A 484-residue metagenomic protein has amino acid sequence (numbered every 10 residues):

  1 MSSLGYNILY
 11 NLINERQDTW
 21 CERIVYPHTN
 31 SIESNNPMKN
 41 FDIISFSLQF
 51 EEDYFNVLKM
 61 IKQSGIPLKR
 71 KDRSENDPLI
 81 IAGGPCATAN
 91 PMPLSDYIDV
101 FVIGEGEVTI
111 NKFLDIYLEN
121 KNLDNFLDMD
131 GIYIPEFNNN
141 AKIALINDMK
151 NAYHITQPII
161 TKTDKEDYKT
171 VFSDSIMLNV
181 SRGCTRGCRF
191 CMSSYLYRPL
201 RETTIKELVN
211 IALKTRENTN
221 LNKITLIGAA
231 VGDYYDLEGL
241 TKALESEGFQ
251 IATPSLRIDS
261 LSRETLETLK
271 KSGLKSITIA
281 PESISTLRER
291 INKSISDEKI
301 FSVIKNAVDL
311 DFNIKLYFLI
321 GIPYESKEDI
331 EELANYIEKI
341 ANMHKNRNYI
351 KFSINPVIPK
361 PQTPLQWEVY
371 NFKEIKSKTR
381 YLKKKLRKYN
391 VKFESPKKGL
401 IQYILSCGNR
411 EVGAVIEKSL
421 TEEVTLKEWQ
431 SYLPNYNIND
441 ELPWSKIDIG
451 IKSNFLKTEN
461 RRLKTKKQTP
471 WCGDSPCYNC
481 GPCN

Functional and structural regions predicted by a protein language model:
I8, I61, D96-I98, Y117-L118 (+7 more regions): Short secondary-structure boundary/capping segments
I13, I160-M192, R216, K275: N-terminal pre-triad scaffold of radical SAM enzymes
Y26-N140, P361-N409, E417-E423: Glycine-rich beta-alpha loop elements in corrinoid/cobalamin-binding modules across cobalamin-dependent enzymes
I43, E52, N210-K315, L319-Y349: Conserved SAM/AdoMet-binding glycine-rich loop
P135-M177, K452-T465: N-terminal [4Fe-4S]-dependent radical SAM core
N179-Y195, P470-N484: Local cysteine-cluster metal-coordination motifs and their immediate loop/turn environment, predominantly Fe-S cluster
Y235, E264-T265, R288-I291, I320-E328 (+3 more regions): Flexible glycine/acidic-rich beta-alpha junction loops that bind and position SAM and/or redox cofactors in anaerobic
K385-N484: Radical SAM enzyme core and accessory elements
